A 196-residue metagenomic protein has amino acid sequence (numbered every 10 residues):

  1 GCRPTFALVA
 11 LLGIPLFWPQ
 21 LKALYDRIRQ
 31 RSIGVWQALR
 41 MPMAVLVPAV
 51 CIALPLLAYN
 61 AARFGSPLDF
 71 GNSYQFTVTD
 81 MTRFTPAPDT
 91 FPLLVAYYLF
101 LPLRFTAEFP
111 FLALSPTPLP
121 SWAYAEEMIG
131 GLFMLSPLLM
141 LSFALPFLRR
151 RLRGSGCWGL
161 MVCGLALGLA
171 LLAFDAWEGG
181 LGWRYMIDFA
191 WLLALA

Functional and structural regions predicted by a protein language model:
G1-A196: Membrane-proximal envelope and lipid/glycan-remodeling enzymes
